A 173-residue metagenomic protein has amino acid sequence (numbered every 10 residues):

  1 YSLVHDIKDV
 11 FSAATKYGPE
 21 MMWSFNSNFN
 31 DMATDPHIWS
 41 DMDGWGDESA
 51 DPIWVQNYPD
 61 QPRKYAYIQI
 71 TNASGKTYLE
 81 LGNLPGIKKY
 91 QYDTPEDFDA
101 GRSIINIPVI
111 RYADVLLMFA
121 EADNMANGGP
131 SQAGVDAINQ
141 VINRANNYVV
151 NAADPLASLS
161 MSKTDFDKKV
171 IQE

Functional and structural regions predicted by a protein language model:
Y1-N30, P62-E173: Acidic/polar-rich alpha-helix caps and helix-coil junctions
G18-P19, N26-W54: His/Glu-based metal-binding/catalytic segments typifying zinc-dependent metallopeptidases
